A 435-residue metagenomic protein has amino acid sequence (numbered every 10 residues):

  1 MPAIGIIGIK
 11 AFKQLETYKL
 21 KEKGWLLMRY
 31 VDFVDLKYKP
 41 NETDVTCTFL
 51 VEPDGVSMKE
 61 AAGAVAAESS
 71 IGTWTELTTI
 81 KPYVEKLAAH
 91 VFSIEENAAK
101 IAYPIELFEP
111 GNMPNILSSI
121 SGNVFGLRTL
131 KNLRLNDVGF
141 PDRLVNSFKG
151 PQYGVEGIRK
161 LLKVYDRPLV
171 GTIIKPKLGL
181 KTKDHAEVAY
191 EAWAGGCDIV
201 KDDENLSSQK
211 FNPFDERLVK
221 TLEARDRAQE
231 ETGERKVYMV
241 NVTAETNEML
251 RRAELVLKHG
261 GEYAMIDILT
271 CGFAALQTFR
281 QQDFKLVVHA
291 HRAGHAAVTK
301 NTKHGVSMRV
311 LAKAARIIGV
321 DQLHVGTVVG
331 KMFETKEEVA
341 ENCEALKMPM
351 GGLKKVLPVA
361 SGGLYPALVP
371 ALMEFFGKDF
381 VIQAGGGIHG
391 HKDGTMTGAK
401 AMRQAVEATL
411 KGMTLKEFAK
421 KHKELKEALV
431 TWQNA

Functional and structural regions predicted by a protein language model:
G24-I80: Short Lys/Arg-enriched alpha/beta "domain-start" segment
W25-D44, K86-E96, G111-N115, N132-I173: N-terminal amphipathic alpha-helix/helix-capping segment at the start of soluble metabolic enzymes
E52-G55, P168-A186, V237-E248, A296-V306: Active-site mouth loops of central-metabolism enzymes
K59-F148: N-terminal accessory interaction module
G150-L180, R227-R235, Q281-V298: N-terminal small/glycine-rich loop or linker at the start of catalytic domains across soluble metabolic enzymes
I199-L218, T327-M332: Glycine-rich, proline-tolerant flexible connector loops at the mouths of alpha/beta enzymes
R251-A253, Y263-A384: Catalytic alpha/beta core domains of metabolic enzymes, predominantly
G394-A435: Extended, intrinsically disordered, low-complexity segments
